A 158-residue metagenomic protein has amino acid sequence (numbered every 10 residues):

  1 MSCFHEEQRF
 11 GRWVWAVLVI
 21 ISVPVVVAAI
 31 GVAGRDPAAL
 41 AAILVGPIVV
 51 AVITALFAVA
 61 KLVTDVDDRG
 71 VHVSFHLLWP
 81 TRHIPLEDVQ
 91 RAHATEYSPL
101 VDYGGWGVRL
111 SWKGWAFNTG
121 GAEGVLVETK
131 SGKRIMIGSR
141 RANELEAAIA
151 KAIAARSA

Functional and structural regions predicted by a protein language model:
M1, V63, G124: A residue-level signal for beta-strand positions that form part of recognition/binding surfaces within mature
M1-P37, A116-F117, S131-R134, R140-A147 (+2 more regions): N-terminal membrane-targeting/pre-transmembrane regions
V19-V26, G46-T54: Hydrophobic alpha-helical transmembrane segments of multipass integral membrane proteins
D36-I48: Hydrophobic alpha-helical transmembrane segments
G46, V50, D68-R69, W106 (+2 more regions): Generic signal for short, ordered secondary-structure residues within or immediately flanking folded domains
V49-R91: Conserved beta-hairpin
S74-R140: Non-transmembrane, membrane-adjacent beta-strand/coil modules in membrane-associated proteins and peripheral
E87, R91, A147-A154: Replace "anionic and nucleotidyl ligands
